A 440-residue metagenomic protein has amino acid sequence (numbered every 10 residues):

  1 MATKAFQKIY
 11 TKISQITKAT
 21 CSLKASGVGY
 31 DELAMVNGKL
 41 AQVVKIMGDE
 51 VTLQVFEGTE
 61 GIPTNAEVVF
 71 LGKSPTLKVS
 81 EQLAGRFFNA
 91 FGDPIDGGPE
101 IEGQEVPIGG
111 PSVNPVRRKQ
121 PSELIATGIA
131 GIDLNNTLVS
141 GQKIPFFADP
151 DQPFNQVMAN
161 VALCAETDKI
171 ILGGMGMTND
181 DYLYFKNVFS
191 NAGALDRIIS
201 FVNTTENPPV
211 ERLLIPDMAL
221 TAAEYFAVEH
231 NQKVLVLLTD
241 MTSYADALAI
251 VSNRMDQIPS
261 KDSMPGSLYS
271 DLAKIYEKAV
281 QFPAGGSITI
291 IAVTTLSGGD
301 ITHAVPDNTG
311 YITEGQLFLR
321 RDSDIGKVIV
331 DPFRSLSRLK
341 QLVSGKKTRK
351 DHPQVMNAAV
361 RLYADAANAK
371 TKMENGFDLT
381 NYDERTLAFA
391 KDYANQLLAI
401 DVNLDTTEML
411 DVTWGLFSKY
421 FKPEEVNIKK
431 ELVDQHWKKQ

Functional and structural regions predicted by a protein language model:
M1-R86, F91-I95: N-terminal accessory targeting/assembly segments
T3, P75-V79, D93-P99, V116-S122 (+3 more regions): Active-site phosphate-binding and catalytic loops of NTP-dependent enzymes
I9, K39, T64, L83 (+4 more regions): Residue-level signal for beta-strand positions within conserved beta-sheet cores that form or flank
I9, T17, Y30, L83 (+5 more regions): A generic structural signal for well-ordered coil/turn residues at beta-strand boundaries that shape enzyme active-site
K18, G48, G92, V113 (+3 more regions): Residues that form or immediately flank small-molecule/cofactor binding pockets and catalytic motifs
I46, F56, A90, P111 (+3 more regions): Generic beta-structure capping elements
A66-V68, Q82, I95-Q142, N155-N160 (+2 more regions): P-loop NTPase nucleotide-binding/switch module
L134-Q440: P-loop NTPase catalytic core
